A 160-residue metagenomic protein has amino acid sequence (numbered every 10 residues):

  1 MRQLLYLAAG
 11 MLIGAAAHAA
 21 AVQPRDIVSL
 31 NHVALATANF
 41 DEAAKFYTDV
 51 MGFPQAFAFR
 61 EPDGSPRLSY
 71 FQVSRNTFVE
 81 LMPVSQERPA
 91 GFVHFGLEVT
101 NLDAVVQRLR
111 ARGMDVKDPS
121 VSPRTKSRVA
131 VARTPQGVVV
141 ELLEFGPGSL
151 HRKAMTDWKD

Functional and structural regions predicted by a protein language model:
R2-L4, H18-D26, F59, Y70 (+1 more regions): Vicinal oxygen chelate
Q3-A15: Bacterial N-terminal signal peptides
R25-V28, A34-F78, T134: Core segments of cupin and vicinal oxygen chelate
S29-N39, S69-Q72, Q86-R110, R128-R133 (+1 more regions): Vicinal oxygen chelate
T48-V50, R108-R112: Short amphipathic alpha-helices in soluble, non-transmembrane regions that often serve as interface/regulatory elements
T77-V79, R88-P89, L150-H151: Short loop/beta submotifs within extracellular cysteine-rich repeat domains
E80-M82, E141: Conserved beta-strand in the GNAT
